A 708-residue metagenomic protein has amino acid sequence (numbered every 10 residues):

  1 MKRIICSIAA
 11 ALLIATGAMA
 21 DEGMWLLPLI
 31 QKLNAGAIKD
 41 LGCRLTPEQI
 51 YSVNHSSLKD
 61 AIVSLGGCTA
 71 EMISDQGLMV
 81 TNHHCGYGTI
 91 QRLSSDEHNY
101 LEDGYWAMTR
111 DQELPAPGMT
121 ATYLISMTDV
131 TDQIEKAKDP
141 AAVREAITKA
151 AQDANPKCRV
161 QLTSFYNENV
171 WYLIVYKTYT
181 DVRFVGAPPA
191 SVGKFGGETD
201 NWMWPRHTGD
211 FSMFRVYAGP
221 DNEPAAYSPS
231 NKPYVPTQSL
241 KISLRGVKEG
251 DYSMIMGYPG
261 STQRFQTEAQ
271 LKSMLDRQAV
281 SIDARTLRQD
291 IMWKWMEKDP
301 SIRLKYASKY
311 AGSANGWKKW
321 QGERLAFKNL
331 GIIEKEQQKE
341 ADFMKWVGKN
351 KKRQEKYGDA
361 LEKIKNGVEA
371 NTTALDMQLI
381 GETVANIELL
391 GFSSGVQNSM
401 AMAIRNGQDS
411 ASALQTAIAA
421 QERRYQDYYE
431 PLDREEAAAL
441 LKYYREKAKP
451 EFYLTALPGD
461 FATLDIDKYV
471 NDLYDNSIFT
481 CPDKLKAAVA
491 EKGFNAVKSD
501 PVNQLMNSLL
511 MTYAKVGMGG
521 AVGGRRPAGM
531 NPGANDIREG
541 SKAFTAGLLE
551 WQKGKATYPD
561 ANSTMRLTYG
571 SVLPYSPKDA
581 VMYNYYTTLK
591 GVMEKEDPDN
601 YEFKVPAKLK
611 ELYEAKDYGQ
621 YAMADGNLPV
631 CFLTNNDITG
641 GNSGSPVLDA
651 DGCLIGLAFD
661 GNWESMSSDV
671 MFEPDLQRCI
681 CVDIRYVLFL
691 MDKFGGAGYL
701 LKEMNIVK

Functional and structural regions predicted by a protein language model:
K2-I8, A15-K708: Terminal presequence/propeptide segments associated with secretion/organelle targeting and zymogen/polyprotein
